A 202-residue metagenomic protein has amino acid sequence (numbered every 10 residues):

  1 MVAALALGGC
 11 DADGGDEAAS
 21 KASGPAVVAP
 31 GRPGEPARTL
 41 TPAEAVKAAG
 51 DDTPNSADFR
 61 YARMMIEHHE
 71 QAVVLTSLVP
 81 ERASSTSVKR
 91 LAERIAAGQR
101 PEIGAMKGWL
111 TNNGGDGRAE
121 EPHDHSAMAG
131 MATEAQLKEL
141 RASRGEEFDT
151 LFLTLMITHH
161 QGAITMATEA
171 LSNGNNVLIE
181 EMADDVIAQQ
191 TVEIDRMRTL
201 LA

Functional and structural regions predicted by a protein language model:
M1-V2: Sec-dependent N-terminal signal peptides
A6-G9: C-terminal motif of bacterial Sec signal peptides marking the signal peptidase cleavage site
D11-A202: All-alpha RGS (Regulator of G-protein Signaling) helical domain and cognate RGS-like helical scaffolds
